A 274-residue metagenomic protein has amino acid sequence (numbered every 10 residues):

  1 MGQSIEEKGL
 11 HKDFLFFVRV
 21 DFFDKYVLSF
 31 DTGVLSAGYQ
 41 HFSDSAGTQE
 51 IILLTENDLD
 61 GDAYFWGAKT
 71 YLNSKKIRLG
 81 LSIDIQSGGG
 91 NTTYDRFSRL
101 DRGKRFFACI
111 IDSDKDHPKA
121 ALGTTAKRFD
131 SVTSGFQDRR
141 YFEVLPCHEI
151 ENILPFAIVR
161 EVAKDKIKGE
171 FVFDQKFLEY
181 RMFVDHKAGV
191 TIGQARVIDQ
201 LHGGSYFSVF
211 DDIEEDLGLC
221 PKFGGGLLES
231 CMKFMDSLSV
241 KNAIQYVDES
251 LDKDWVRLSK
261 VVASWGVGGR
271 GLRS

Functional and structural regions predicted by a protein language model:
M1, E214-S274: Charge-biased C-terminal accessory regions appended to nucleic-acid-, cytoskeletal NTPase
G2, E6, Y94-S98, E151 (+4 more regions): Generic detector of well-ordered alpha-helical segments enriched in charged/polar residues, highlighting helical
Q3-H117: RecA-like P-loop NTPase motor core
K8, K12, K25, K69 (+13 more regions): Context-gated lysine
Y26, Y39, Y64, Y71 (+6 more regions): Sequence-level detector for tyrosine residue identity
A37, T48, S134, D138 (+5 more regions): Generic preference for well-ordered secondary structure
N73-F173: Glycine- and acidic-residue-rich phosphate-binding/metal-coordinating active-site segment common to enzymes that handle
K127-L227: Activity-critical C-terminal alpha-helical subdomain
